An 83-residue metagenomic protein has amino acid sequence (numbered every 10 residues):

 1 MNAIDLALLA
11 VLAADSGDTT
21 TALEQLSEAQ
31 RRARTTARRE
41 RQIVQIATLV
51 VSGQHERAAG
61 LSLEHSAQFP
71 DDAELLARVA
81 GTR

Functional and structural regions predicted by a protein language model:
M1-E56, R83: Inter-helical turn/loop elements of alpha-helical hairpins
R31, S66-Q68: Conserved structural position within tetratricopeptide repeats
L76-G81: Alpha-solenoid helical repeat architecture
